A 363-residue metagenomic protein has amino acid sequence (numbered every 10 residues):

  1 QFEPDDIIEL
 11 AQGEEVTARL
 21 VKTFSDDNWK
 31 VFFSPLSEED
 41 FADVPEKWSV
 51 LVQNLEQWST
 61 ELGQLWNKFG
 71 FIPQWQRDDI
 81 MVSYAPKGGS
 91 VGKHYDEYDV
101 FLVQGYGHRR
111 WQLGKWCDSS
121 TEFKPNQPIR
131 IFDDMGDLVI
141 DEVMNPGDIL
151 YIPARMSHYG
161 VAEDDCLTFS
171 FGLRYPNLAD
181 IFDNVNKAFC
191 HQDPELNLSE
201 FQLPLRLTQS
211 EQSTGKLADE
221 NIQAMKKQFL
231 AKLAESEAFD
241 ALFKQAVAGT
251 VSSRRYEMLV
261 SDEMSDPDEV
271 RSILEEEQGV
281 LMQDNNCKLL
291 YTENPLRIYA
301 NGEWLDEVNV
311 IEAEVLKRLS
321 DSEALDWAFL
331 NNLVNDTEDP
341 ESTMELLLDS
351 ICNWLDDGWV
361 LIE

Functional and structural regions predicted by a protein language model:
Q1-D148, M156-Q209: Active-site region of the double-stranded beta-helix
Q1-V44, Q74, L217-E220, A224 (+4 more regions): Fe(II)/2-oxoglutarate oxygenase catalytic core
N67, G105-Y106, K187, K227 (+1 more regions): A broad, structural surface signal
A154-S157, Q283-N285: Glycine-rich, charged/polar anion/phosphate-binding loops that engage phosphate groups from diverse ligands
A188-G249: Long, charge-rich alpha-helical interaction segments
A234-S320, C352, E363: Acidic, low-complexity/disordered tracts enriched in E/D and polar residues
W304-E363: Long, charge-rich, low-complexity alpha-helical segments
